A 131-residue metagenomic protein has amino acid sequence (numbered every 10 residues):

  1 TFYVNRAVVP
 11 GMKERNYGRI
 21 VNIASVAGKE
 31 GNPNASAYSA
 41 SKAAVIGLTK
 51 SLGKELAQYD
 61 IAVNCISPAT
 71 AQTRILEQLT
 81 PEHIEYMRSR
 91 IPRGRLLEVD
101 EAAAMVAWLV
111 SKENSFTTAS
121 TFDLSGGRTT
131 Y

Functional and structural regions predicted by a protein language model:
N5, S41, T49: Active-site helix of classical SDR
P10, K54-Q58, S115: Alpha-helical segment proximal to the catalytic Tyr-Lys
K13-E14, L56-Q58, A71, L97 (+1 more regions): A short hydrophobic alpha-helix cap/turn motif
S25: Residue(s) in the substrate-gating loop at a strand-loop-helix junction that position the organic substrate next
E30, A107, T118-Y131: Short C-terminal tail/terminal secondary-structure segment of NAD(P)H-dependent dehydrogenase/reductase domains
E30-S36, Q58-Y59, G94, K112: Active-site loop immediately N-terminal to the catalytic Tyr-X3-Lys motif of short-chain dehydrogenase/reductase
I46, K54, V63, S67-E77: Short, flexible catalytic-loop segment of classical short-chain dehydrogenase/reductase
I91-A102: A conserved structural motif in NAD(P)-dependent oxidoreductases
